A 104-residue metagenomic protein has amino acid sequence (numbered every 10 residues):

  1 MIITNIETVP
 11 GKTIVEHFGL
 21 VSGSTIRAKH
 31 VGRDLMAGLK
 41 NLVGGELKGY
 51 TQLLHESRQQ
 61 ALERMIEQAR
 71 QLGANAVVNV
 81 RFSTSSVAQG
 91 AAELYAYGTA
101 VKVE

Functional and structural regions predicted by a protein language model:
M1-R33, Q71, L94-E104: N-terminal presequence-like segments and the immediate start of the first folded domain
I6, L39-K40, S85, E93: Short, flexible coil/turn micro-motifs enriched in small/turn-prone residues
V21, I26, D34-R81: Short, well-ordered alpha-helical segments
E67, Q71-A96, V101-E104: Surface-exposed short loop/turn segments
